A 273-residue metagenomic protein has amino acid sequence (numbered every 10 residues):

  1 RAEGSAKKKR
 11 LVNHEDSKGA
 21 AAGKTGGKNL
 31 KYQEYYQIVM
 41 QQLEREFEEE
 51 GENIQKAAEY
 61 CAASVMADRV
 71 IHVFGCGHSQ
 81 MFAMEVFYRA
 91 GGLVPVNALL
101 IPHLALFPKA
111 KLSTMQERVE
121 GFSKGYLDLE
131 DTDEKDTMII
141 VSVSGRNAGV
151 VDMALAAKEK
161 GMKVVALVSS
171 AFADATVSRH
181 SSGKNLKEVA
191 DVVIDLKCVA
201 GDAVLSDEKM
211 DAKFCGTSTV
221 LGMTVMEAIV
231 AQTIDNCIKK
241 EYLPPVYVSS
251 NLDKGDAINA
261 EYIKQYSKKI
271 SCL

Functional and structural regions predicted by a protein language model:
A2-K7, H14-G26: Short, low-complexity, charge-dense intrinsically disordered segments
N29-E48: Generic N-terminal amphipathic, Lys/Arg-enriched alpha-helix
E46-F47, V65, C237: Hydrophobic residues in alpha-helical segments
E49-S64: A short, well-structured juxtamembrane/interface segment
M66, V73-V230: Glycine-rich phosphate-binding loops that contact phosphosugars or nucleotide phosphates
E208-L273: YjeF_N-associated NAD(P)HX repair module
